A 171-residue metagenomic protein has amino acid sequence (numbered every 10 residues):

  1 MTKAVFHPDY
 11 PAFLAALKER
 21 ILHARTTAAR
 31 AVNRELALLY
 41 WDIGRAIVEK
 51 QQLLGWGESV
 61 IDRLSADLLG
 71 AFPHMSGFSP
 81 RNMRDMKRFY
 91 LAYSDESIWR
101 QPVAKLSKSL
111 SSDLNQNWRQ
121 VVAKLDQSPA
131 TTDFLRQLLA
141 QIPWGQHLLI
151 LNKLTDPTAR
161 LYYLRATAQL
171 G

Functional and structural regions predicted by a protein language model:
M1-G171: Basic, low-complexity intrinsically disordered segments
